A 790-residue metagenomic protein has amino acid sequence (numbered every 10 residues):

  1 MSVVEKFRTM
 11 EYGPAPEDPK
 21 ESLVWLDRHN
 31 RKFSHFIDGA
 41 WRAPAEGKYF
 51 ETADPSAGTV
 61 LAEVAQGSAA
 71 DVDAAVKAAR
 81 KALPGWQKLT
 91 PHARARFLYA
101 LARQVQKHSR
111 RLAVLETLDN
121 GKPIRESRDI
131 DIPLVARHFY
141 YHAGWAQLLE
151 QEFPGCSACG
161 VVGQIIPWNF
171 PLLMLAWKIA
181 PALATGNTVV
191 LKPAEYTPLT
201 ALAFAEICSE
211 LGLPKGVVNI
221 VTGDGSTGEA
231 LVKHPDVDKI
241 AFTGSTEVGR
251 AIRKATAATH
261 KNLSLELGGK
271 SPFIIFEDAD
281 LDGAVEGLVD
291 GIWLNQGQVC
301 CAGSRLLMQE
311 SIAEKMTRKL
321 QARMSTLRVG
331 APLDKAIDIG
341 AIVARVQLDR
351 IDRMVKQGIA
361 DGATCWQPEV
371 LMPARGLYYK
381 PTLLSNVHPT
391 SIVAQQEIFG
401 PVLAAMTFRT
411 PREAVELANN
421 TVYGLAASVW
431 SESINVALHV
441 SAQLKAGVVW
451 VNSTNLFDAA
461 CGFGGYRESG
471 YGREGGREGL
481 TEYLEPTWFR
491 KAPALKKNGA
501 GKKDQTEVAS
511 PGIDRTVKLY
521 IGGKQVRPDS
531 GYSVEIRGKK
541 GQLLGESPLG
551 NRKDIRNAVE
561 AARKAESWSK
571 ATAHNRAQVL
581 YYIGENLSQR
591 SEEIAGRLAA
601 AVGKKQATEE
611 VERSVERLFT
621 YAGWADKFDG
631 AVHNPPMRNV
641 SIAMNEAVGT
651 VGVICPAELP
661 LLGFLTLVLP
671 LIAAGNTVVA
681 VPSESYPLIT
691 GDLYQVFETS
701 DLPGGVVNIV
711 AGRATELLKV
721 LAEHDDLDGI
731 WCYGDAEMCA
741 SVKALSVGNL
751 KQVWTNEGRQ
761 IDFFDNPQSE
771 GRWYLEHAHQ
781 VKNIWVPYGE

Functional and structural regions predicted by a protein language model:
M1-E63, R96, A100, P133 (+9 more regions): Terminal low-complexity tails and localization/encapsulation signals of metabolic enzymes
G58, R94, E116, G186 (+13 more regions): Residue-level signal for inorganic ion chemistry
T59-L149, G541-F628: Glycine-rich loop-to-alpha-helix module at the N-terminal edge of alpha/beta enzyme cores
V60-G67, A82-K88, Q164, F273-F276 (+9 more regions): Short, well-ordered beta-strand elements within core beta-sheets of diverse protein domains
G144-G216, D238, H260, G531-Y532 (+3 more regions): Conserved small-residue-rich beta-alpha loop and adjacent elements that most often cradle the phosphate/pyrophosphate
G163, I220-D238, V640-S641, I709-D725: A structured beta-alpha segment of the ubiquitous adenosine-cofactor-binding alpha/beta core
P181-L183, T200, I207, L231 (+6 more regions): Hydrophobic/aromatic ligand-binding patch that stacks against planar heteroaromatic rings of cofactors or nucleotides
E247-H388, P411-R412, L417, K445 (+5 more regions): ALDH superfamily catalytic-core signature
